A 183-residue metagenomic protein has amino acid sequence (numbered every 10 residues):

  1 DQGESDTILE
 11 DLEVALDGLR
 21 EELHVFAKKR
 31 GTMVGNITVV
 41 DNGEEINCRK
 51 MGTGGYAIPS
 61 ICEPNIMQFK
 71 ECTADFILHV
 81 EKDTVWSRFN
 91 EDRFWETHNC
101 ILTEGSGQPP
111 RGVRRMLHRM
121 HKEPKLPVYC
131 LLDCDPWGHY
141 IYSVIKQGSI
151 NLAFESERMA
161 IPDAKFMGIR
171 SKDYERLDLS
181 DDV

Functional and structural regions predicted by a protein language model:
D1-P127, P136-V183: Nucleic-acid enzyme cleavage-core boundary/entry regions
D133: Active-site glycine-centered loops adjacent to acidic/histidine catalytic or metal-binding residues that shape
